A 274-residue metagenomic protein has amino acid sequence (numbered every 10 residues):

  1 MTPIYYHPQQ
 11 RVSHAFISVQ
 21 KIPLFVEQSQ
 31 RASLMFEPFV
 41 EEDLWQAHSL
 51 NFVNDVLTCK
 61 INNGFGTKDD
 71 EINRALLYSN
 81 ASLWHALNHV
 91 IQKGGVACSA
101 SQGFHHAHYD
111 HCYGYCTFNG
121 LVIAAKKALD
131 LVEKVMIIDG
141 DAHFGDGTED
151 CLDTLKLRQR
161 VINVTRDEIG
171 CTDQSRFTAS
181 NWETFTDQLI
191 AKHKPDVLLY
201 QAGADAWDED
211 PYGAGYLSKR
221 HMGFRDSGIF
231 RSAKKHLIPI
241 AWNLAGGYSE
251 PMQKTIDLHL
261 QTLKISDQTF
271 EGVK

Functional and structural regions predicted by a protein language model:
M1-K274: HDAC/HDAC-like amidohydrolase catalytic core signature
